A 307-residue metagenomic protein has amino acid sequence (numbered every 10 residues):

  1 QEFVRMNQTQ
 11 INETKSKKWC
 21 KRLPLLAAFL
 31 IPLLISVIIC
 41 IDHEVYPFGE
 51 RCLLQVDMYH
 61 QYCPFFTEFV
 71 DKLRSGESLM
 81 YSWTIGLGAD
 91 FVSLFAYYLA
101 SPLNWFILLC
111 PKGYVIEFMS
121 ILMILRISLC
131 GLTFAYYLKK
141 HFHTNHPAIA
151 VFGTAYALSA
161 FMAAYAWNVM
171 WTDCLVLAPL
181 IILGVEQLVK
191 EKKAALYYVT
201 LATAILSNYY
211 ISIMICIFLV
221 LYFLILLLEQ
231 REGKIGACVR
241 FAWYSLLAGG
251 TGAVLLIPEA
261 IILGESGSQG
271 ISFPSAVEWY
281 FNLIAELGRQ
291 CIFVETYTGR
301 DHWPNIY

Functional and structural regions predicted by a protein language model:
Q1-R5, N208, G288: Short intrinsically disordered, low-complexity coil segments enriched in acidic
Q1-V45, R240: Start-transfer (signal-anchor) and selected internal transmembrane alpha helices of multi-pass inner/ER membrane
K17-F29, Y46-L53, L206-A242, R289-I306: Alpha-helical transmembrane segments and their immediate interhelical/interface regions in integral membrane proteins
P32, S36, M123-H141, P147-L228 (+2 more regions): Membrane-embedded helix bundles of polyisoprenyl
D42-F142, P147-P179, T203, S207 (+1 more regions): Active-site lumenal/periplasmic loops and adjacent helix-entry segments of GT-C-fold, multi-pass membrane
E44-G49, K112, E191, L227-K234 (+2 more regions): Transmembrane helix-loop junctions in multipass membrane proteins, especially transporters and channels
V56, H60-D71, A96, P102 (+1 more regions): Periplasmic/ER-lumenal interhelical loops and adjacent helix-loop junctions in multi-pass membrane proteins
